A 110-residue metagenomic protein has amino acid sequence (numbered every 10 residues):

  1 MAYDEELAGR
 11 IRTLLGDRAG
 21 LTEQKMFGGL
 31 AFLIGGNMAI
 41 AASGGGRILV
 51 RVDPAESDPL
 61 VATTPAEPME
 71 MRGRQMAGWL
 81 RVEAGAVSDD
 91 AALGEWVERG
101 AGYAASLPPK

Functional and structural regions predicted by a protein language model:
M1-K110: Charge-dense, helix-prone N-terminal extensions
